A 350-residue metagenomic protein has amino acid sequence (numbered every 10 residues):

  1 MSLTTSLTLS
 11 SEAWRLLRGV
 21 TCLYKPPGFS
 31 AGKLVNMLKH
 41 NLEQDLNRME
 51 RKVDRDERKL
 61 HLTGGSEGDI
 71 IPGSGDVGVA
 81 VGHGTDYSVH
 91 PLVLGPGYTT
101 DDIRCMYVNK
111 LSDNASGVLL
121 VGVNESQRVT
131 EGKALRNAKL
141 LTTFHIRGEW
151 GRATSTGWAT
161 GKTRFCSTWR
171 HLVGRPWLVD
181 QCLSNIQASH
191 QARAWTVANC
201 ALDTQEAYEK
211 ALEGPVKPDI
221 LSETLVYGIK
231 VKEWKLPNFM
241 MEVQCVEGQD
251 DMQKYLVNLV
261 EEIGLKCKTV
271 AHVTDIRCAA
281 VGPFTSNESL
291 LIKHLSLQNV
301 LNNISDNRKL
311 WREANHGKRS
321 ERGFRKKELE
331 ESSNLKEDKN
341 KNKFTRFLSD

Functional and structural regions predicted by a protein language model:
M1-D350: Catalytic/RNA-binding core of pseudouridine synthases
